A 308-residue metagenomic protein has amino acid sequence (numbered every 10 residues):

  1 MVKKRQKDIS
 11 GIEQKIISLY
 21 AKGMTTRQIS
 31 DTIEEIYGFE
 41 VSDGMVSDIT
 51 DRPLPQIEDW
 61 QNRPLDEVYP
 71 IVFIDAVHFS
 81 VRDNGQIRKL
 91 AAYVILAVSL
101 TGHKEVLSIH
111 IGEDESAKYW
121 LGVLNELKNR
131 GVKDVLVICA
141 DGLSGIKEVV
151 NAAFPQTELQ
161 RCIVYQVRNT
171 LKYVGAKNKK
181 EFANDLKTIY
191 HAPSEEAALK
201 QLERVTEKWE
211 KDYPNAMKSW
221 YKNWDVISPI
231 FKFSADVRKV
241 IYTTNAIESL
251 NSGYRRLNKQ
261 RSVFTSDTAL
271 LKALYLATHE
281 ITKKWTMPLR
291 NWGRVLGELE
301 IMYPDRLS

Functional and structural regions predicted by a protein language model:
M1-K22, G38-D48, A117: Basic, short loop/linker segments at the boundary and entry of helix-turn-helix/winged-helix-like folds
M1-K7, R52-C139, S144, E148 (+3 more regions): RNase H-like nuclease fold core
Q6, Y37-D43, N62-D66, D83 (+2 more regions): Conserved, non-catalytic sequence blocks in retroelement Pol enzymes and Pol-derived host proteins
E13, T26, D43, S47 (+13 more regions): Amphipathic alpha-helical transducer elements in NTP-driven molecular machines
M24-I71: Electropositive nucleic-acid engagement tracts
V137-S144, V149-D185: Conserved beta-strand -> loop -> alpha-helix junction used to position metal-binding or nucleic-acid-contacting
P155, T188-S308: Acidic/histidine-rich catalytic cores and adjacent linkers of DNA breakage/strand-transfer/modification proteins
